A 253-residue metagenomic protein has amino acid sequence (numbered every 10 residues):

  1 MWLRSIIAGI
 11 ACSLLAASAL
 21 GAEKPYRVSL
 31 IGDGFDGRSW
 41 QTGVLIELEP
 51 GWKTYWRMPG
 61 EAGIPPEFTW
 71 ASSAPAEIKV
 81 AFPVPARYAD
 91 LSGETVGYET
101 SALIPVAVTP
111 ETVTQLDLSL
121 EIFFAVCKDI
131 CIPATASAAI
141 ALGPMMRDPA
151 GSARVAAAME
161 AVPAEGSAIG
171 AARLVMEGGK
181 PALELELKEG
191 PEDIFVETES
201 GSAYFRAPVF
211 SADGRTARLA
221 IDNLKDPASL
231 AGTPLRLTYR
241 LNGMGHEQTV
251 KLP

Functional and structural regions predicted by a protein language model:
M1-L3: N-terminal secretory signal peptides that target proteins for export/translocation
S5-A17: Bacterial N-terminal signal peptides
A19-P253: Extracellular/lumen-exposed scaffold segments
